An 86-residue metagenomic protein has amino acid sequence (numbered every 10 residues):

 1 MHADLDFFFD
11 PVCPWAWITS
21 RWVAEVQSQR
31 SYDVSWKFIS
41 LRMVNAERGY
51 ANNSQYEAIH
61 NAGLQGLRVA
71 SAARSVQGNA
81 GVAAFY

Functional and structural regions predicted by a protein language model:
M1-V23: Local sequence-structure signature of Cys/Sec-based thiol-disulfide redox active-site neighborhoods
W17-Y86: Structural alpha/beta surface segment adjacent to cysteine/selenocysteine redox centers across thiol/disulfide enzymes
